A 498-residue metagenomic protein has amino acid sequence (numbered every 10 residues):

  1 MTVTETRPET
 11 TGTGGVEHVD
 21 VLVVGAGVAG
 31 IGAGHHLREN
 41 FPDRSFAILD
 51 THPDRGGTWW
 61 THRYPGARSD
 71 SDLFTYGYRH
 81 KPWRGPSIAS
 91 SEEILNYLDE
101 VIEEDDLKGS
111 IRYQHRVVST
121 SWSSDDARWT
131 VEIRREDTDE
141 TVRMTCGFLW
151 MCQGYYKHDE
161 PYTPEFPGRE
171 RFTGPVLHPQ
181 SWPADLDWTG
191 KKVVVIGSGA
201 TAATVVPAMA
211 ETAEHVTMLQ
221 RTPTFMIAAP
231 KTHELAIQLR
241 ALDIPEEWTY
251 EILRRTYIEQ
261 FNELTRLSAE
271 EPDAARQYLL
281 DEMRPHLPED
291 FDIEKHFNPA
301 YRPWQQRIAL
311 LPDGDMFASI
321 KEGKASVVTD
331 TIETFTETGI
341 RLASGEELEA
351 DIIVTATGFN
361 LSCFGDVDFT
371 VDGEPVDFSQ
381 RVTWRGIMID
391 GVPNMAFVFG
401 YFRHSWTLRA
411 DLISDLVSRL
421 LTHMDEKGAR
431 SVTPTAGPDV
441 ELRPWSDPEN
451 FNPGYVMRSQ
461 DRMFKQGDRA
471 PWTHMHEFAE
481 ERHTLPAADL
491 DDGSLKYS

Functional and structural regions predicted by a protein language model:
T13-H18, L22-V23, V28, G32-A33 (+6 more regions): Rossmann-like dinucleotide-binding core of oxidoreductases
V16-V23, V28-I111, Q220-R221, H286-F291: Beta1-alpha1 glycine-rich phosphate/pyrophosphate-binding loop at the start of Rossmann-like nucleotide-binding domains
V24, V117, R143-Y156, V193-I196 (+2 more regions): Short hydrophobic core segments
G77, P175-V176, G386-R403: Short FAD-binding loop at a beta-strand-to-alpha-helix junction that anchors the flavin cofactor in diverse
P82-E100, R112, I196, L267-A275 (+1 more regions): Short beta-strand to alpha-helix junction loop
G85-K157, T334: Feature captures the FAD/FMN-dependent oxidoreductase FAD-binding
Q277, H286-E349: Alpha/beta-hydrolase fold catalytic core
D411, D415-S498: C-terminal active-site-capping segments
